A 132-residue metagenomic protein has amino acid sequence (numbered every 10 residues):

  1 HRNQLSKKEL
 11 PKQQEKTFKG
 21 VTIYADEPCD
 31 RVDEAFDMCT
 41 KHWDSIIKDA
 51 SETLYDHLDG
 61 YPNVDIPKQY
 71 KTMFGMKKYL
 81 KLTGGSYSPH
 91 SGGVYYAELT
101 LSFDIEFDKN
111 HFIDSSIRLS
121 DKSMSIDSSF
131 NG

Functional and structural regions predicted by a protein language model:
H1-G20, S86-G132: Acidic, proline/glycine-rich low-complexity IDRs
H1-T72: Long, contiguous N-terminal structural blocks used for assembly/anchoring
H42-F112: Amphipathic protein-protein interaction modules
